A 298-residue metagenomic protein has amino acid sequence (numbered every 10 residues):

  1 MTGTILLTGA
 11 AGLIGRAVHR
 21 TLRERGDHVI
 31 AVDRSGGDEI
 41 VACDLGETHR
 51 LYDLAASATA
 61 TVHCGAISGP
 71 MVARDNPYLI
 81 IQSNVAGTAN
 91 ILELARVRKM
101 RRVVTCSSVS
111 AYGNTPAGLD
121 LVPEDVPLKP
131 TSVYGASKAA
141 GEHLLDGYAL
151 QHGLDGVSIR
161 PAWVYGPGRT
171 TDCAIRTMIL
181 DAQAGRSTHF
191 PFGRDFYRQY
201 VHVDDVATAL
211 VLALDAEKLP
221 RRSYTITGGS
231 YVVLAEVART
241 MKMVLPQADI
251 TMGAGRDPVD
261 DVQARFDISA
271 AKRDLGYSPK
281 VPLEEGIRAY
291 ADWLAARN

Functional and structural regions predicted by a protein language model:
I5-E24: N-terminal Rossmann NAD(P)H-binding glycine-rich loop of SDR-like oxidoreductase domains
R34-E47: Rossmann-fold cofactor-recognition segment
I40, I80-I81, A95: A hydrophobic alpha-helix adjacent to the NAD(P)-binding/active-site core of NAD(P)-dependent oxidoreductases, strongly
L45-S83: NAD(P)H-binding glycine-rich loop region in Rossmannoid oxidoreductase-like domains and their noncatalytic homologs
A89-V133: Conserved Rossmann-fold NAD(P)-dependent oxidoreductase catalytic core, especially the SDR/UDP-sugar
S137-A140: Active-site helix of classical SDR
H143-R198, V203-D205, T240-K242: NAD(P)-dependent short-chain dehydrogenase/reductase
R186, F190-N298: C-terminal substrate-binding subdomain of Rossmann-fold SDR/epimerase-dehydratase oxidoreductases
